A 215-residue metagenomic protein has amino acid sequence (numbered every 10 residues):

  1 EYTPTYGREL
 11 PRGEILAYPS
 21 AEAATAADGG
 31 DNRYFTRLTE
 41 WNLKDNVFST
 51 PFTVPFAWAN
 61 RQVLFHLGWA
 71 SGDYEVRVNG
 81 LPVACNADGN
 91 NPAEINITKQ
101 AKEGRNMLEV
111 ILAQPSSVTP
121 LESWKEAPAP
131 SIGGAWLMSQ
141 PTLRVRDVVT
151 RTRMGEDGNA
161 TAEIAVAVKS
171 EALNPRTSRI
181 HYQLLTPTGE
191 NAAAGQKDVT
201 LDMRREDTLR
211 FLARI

Functional and structural regions predicted by a protein language model:
E1-G30, K44-D147, E171-A172, H181 (+1 more regions): Accessory beta-strand-rich segments of carbohydrate-active enzymes
A23-A26, I164, I215: Short stretches within intrinsically disordered, low-complexity N-terminal or propeptide regions
F35-K44: Mature N-terminal segment immediately following signal peptide/propeptide cleavage in secreted/periplasmic
E40, C85, A194-Q196: Residue-level detector of high-confidence beta-strand sites
V76-V78, N159-D202, D207-A213: Beta-strand-rich binding/interaction modules
N86-G89, Q100-K102, E156, V199-L209: Short proline/glycine- and polar residue-rich coil/turn motifs
I97-K99, R210-I215: Short, hydrophobic beta-strand segments
T152-A160: Short, solvent-exposed loop/linker segments at the N-terminal edge of repeated beta-sheet extracellular domains
